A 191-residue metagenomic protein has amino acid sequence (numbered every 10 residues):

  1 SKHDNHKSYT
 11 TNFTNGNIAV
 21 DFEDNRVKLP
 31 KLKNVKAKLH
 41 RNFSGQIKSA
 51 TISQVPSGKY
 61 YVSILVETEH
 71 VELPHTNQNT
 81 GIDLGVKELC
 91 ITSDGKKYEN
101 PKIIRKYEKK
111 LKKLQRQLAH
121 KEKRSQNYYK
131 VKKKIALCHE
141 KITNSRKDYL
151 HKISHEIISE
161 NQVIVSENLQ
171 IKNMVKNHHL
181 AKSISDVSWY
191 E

Functional and structural regions predicted by a protein language model:
S1-S53, D186: Acidic carboxylate diad motif detector
R41-Q46, Q54-E191: Positively charged, helix-rich recognition surfaces that bind polyanionic ligands
